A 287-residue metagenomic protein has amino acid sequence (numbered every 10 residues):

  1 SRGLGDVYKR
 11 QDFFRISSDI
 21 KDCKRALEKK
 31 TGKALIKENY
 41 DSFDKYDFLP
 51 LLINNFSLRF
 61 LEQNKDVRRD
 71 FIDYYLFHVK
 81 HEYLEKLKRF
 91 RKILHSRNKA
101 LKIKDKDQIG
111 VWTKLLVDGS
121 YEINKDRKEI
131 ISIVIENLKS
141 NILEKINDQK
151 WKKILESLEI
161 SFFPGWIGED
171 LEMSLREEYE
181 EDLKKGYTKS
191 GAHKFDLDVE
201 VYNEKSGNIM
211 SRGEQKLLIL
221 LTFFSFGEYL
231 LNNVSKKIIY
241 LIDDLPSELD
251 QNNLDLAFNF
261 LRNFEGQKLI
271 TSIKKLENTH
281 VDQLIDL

Functional and structural regions predicted by a protein language model:
R2, D6-V67, D73-Y83, R176-E180: Nucleotide-state sensing region of NTPase/ATPase domains
L52, Y240-I242: Walker B beta-strand of ABC/ABC-like P-loop ATPase nucleotide-binding domains, specifically the conserved hydrophobic
R59-N147, F163: An accessory alpha-helical subdomain
L61-E62, E277-H280: Switch/connector loops and helix/strand junctions flanking conserved nucleotide-binding motifs in nucleotide-processing
G110-Y240, E248, N252, L256-Q267 (+1 more regions): Conserved NTPase motor "head" modules and their coupling/switch loops across ABC/AAA+ ATPases, GTPases, and GHKL ATPases
I242-D243, I285: Active-site flanking residues adjacent to catalytic metal/cofactor-binding acidic residues
T271: Conserved D-loop beta-strand region of ABC ATPase nucleotide-binding domains
H280-L287: A short helix-turn-beta junction within AAA+ P-loop NTPase domains corresponding to the substrate/partner-engaging
